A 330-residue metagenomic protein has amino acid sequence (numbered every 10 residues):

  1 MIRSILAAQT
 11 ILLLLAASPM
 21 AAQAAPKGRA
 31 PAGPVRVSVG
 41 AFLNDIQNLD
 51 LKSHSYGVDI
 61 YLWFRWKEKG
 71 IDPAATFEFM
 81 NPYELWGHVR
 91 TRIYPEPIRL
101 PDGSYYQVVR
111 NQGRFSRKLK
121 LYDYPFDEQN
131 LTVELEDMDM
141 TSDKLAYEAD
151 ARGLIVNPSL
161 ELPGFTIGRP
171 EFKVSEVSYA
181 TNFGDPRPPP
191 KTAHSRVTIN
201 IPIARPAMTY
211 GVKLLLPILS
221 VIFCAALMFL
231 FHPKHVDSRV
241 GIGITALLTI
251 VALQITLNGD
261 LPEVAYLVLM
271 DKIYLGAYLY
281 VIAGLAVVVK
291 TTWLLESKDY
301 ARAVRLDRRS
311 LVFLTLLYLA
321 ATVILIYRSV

Functional and structural regions predicted by a protein language model:
M1-S4, L317: Positively charged n-region of N-terminal signal peptides that target proteins for export
I2, L14, A22-A24: Short, intrinsically disordered terminal tails adjacent to the first/last structured region
A7-S18: Bacterial N-terminal signal peptides
A22-G70, G259, Y266-V330: Intrinsically disordered, low-complexity peripheral segments of secretory-pathway and membrane proteins
Q23-P202: Soluble non-transmembrane domains of integral membrane proteins
Y83-G87, C224-A225, T315: Short, cationic low-complexity segments
T198-F313: Channel- or pocket-lining gating/hinge segments that regulate access to a cavity or pore
